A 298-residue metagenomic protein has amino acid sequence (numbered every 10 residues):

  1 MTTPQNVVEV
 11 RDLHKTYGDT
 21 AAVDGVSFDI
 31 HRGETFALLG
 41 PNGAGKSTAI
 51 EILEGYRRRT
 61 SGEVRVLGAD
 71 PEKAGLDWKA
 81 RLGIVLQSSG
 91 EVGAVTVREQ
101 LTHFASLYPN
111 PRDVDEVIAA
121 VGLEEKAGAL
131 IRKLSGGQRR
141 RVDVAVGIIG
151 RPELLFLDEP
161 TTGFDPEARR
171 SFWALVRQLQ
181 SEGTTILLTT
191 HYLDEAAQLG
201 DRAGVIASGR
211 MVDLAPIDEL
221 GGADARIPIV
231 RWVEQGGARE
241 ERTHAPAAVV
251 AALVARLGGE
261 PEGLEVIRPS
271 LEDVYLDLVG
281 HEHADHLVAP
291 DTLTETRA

Functional and structural regions predicted by a protein language model:
M1, V92, A105-S106, E241-R242 (+1 more regions): A general boundary/transition motif marking the beginning of the first structured unit of a protein
T2, H14, T296-A298: C-terminal end-of-chain micro-motif
T3, G137, G221-A225: Short coil/turn motifs at beta-sheet boundaries
Q5-V8, K15-L188, L193-D201, V205-A207 (+1 more regions): ABC transporter nucleotide-binding domains
R11, D158, R231-V233: Beta-strand residues in well-ordered beta-sheet regions across diverse protein folds
I217-A298: Short, charged/small-residue-rich alpha-helical element at the C-terminal edge of ABC transporter nucleotide-binding
